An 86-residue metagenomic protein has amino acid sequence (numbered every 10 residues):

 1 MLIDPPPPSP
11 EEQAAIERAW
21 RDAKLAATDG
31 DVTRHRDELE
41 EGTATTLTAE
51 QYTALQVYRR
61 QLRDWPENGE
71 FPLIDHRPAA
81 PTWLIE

Functional and structural regions predicted by a protein language model:
M1-E86: A preference for well-ordered globular domain cores that mediate specific macromolecular interactions or catalysis
